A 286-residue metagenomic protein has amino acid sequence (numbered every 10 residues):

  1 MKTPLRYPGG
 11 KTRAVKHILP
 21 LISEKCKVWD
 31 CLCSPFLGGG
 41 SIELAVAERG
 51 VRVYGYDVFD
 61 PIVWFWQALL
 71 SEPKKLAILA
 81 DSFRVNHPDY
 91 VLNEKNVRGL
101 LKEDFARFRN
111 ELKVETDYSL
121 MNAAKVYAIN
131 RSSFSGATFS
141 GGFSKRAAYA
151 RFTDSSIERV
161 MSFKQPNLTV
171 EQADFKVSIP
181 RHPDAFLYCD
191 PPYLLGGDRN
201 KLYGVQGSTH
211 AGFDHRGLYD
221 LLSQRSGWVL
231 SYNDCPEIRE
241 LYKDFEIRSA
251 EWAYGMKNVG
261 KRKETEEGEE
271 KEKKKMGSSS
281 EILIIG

Functional and structural regions predicted by a protein language model:
M1-C31, F36, S41-I42, E48: S-adenosyl-L-methionine
T3, Y7-I22, P73-L202, F213 (+1 more regions): SAM-dependent nucleic-acid methyltransferase catalytic core
V28-L32, V51-R52, Q165-T169, L222-W228: Short active-site oxyanion
D30-R98, K102-A106: SAM cofactor-binding core of SAM-dependent methyltransferases, primarily the Rossmann-like beta-alpha-beta module
P35-F36, Y56-D57, E171-A173, C189-P192 (+2 more regions): Short His-Asn-centered micro-motif
L37-G40, S156-E158, Y232-P236: Short, polar loop motifs at secondary-structure junctions
V46-E48, S162-F163, I179-H182, P236-D244: Short loop/helix-cap segments at secondary-structure boundaries that form the rim of catalytic
T209-G286: Long, positively charged, glycine-interspersed low-complexity recognition regions
